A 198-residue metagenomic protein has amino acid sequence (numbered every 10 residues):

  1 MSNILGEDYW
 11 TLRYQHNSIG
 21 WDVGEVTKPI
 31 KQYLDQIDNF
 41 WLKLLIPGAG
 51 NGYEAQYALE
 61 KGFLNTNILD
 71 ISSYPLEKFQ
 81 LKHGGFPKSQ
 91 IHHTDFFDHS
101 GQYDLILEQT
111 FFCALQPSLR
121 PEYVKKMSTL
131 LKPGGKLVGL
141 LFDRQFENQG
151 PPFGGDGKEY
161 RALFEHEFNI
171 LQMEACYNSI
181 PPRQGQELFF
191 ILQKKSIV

Functional and structural regions predicted by a protein language model:
M1-I46, G50-G101, L115-V198: Class I (Rossmann-like) S-adenosyl-L-methionine-dependent methyltransferase catalytic domain, capturing the SAM-binding
L107: A conserved beta-strand element that flanks and buttresses the S-adenosyl-L-methionine
T110-A114: Short catalytic micro-motifs in class I SAM-dependent methyltransferases
